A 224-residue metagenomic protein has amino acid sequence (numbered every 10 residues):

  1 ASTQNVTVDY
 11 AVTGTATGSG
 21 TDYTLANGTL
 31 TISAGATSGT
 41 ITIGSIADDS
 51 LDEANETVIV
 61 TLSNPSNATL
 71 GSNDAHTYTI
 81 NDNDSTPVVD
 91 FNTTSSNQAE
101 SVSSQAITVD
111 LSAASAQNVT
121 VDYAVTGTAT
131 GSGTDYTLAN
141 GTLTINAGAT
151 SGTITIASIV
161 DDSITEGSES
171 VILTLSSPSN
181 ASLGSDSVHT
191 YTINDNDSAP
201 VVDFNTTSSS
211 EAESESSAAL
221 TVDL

Functional and structural regions predicted by a protein language model:
A1-L224: Short boundary segments that mark the start of a structured unit
